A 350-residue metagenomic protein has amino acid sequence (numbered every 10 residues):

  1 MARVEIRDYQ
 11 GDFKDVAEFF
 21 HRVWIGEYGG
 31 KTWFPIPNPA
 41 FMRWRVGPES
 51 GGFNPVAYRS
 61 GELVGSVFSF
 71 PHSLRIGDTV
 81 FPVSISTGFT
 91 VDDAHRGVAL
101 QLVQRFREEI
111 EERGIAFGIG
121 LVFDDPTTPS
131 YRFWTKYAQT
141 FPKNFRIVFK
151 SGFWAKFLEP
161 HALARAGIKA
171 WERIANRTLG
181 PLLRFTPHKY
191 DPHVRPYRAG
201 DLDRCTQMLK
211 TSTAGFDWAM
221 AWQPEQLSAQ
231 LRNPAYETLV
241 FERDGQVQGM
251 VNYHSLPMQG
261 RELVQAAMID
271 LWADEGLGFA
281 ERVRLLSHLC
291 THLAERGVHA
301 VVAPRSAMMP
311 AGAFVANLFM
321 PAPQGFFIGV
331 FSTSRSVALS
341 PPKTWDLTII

Functional and structural regions predicted by a protein language model:
M1-Y58, L63, S84-I85, R177-W222 (+2 more regions): Short amphipathic alpha-helix that is part of the acyltransferase structural core
A17, H21, I25-P35, G77-I85 (+8 more regions): Extended intrinsically disordered, low-complexity coil regions enriched in Ser, Thr, Gly, Ala and often Pro
A40-V56, G65, Q139-N144, A229-V240 (+1 more regions): A short helix-loop-beta-strand connector motif used in the catalytic cores of GNAT acetyltransferases and, in some
N54-V56, E62-H72, I85, Q246-P257: Conserved beta-strand in the GNAT
G65-Q101: Long, hydrophobic/aromatic-enriched structural stretches that serve as scaffold segments
S86, H95-I110, G120, G278-T291: Conserved acetyl-CoA-binding loop-helix of GNAT-fold acetyltransferases
G118-L183, E237, R243, G249-I350: Active-site/acyl-donor-binding loops of N-acyltransferases
L202-N252: Non-catalytic interaction/regulatory modules that flank or connect domains
